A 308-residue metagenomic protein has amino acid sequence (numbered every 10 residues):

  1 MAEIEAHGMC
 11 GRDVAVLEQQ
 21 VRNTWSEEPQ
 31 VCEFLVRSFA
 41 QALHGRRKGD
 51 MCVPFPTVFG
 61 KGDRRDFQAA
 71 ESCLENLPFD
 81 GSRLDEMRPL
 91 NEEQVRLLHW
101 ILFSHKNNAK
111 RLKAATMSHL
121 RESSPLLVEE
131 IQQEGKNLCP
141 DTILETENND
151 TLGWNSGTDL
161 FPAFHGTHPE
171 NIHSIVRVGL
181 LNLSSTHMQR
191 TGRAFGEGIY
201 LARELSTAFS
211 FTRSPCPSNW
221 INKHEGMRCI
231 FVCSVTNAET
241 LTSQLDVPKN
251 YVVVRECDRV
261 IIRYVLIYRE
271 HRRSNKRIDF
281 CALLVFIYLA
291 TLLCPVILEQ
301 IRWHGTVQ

Functional and structural regions predicted by a protein language model:
M1-N171, V260-Q308: Intrinsically disordered, low-complexity terminal and linker regions
A2, T151-A163, H168-Q308: Segments that shape or occlude catalytic/ligand-binding pockets
